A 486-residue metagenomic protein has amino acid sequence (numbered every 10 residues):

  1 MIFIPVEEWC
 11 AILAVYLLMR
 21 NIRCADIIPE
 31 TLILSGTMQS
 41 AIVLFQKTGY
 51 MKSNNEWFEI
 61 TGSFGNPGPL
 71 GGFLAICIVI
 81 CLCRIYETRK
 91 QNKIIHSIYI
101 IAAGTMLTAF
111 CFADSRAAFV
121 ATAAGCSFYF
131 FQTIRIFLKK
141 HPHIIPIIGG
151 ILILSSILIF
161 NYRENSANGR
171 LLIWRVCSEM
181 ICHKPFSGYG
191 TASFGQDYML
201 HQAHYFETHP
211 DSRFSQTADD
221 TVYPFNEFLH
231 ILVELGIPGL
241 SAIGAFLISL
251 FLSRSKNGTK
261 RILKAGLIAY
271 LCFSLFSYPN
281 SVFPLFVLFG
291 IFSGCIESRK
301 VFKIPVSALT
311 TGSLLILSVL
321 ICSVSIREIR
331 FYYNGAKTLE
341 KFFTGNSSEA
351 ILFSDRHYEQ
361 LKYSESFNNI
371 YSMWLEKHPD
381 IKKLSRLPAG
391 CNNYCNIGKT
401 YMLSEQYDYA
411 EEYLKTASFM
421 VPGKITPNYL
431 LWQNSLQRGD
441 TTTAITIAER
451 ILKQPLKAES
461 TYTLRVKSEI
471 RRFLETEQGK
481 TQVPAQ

Functional and structural regions predicted by a protein language model:
F3-E56, G62-K139, P146-F160, V233-L263 (+2 more regions): Alpha-helical transmembrane segments of multi-pass inner-membrane proteins
N54-F58, T191-E234: Interfacial juxtamembrane loops and adjacent helix segments that form the catalytic/substrate-binding surfaces
L158-L172, L315-G345: Hydrophobic alpha-helical transmembrane segments in integral membrane proteins
G335, S366-I370, N392-K399, I425-L431 (+1 more regions): Alpha-solenoid helical repeat scaffolds
Y358-E359, R386, K415-F419, K453: Conserved structural position within tetratricopeptide repeats
E359-Y363, P388-A389, P422, L456: Short coil turns that delineate tetratricopeptide repeat
A389, F419, Q433-E459: TPR/TPR-like (Sel1-like) alpha-helical repeat modules
